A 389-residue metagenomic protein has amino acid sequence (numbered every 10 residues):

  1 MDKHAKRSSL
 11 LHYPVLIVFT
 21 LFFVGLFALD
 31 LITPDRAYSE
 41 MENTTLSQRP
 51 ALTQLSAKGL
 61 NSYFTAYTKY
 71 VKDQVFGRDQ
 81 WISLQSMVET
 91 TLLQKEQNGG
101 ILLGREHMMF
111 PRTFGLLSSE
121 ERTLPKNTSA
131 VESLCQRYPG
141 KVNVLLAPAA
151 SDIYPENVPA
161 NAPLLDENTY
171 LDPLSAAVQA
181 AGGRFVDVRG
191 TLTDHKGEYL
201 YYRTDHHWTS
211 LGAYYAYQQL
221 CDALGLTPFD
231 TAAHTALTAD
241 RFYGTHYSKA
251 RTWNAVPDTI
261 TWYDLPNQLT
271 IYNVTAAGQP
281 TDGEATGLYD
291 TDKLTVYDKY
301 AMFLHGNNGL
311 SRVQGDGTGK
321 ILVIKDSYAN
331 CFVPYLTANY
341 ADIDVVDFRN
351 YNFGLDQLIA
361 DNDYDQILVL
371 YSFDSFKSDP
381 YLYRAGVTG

Functional and structural regions predicted by a protein language model:
M1-G389: Extracellular glycan-modifying ectodomains
